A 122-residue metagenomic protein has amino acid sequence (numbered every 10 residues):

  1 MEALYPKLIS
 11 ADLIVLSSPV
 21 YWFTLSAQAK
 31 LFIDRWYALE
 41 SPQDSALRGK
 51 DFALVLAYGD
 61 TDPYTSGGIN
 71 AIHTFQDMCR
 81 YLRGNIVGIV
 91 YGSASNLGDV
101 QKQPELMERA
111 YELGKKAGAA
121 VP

Functional and structural regions predicted by a protein language model:
M1-R80: Helix-loop-strand module that forms the ligand-binding subsite of alpha/beta enzymes
F75-P122: Glycine-rich phosphate/pyrophosphate-binding loop and the adjoining helix
